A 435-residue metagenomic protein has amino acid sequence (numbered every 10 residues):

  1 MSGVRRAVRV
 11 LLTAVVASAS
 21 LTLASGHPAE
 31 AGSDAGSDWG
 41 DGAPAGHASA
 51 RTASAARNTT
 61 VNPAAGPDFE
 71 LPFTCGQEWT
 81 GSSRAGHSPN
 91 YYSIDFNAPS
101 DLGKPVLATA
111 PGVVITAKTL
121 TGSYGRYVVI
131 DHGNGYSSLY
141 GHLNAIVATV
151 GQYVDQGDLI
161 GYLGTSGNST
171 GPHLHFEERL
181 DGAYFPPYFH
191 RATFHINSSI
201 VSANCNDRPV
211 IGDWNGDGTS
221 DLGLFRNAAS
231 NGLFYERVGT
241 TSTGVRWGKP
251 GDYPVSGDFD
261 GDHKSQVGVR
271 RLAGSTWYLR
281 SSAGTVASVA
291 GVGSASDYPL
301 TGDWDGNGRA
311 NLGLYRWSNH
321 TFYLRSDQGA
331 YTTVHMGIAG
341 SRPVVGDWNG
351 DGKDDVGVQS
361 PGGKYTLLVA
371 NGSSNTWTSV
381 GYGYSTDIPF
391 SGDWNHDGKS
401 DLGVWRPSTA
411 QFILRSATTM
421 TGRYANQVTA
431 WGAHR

Functional and structural regions predicted by a protein language model:
S2-G32: Secretory targeting and sorting signals
D38-T74, N97-K104, T149-D155, E177-D207: Acidic, glycine-rich catalytic/binding loops that coordinate metals and/or anionic ligands
Q77-A110: Short glycine/threonine/proline-enriched tight-turn/helix- or strand-capping micro-motif at secondary-structure
G81, P105-T116, A148-L163: Short, well-structured beta-strand-loop connectors
I94-N97, R126-H132, E177, Y235-E236 (+1 more regions): Short, acidic/hydrophobic/Gly-rich beta-strand patch recurrent on exposed beta strands that often constitutes part
A108-V147, P172: Zn2+-dependent peptidoglycan hydrolase active-site motif and core
Y127, L163-H175: Active-site loop architecture of trypsin-fold serine endopeptidases
N206-R435: Trp/Gly-enriched beta-strand/coil motifs that build multi-repeat beta-propeller-like domains and related W-rich binding
